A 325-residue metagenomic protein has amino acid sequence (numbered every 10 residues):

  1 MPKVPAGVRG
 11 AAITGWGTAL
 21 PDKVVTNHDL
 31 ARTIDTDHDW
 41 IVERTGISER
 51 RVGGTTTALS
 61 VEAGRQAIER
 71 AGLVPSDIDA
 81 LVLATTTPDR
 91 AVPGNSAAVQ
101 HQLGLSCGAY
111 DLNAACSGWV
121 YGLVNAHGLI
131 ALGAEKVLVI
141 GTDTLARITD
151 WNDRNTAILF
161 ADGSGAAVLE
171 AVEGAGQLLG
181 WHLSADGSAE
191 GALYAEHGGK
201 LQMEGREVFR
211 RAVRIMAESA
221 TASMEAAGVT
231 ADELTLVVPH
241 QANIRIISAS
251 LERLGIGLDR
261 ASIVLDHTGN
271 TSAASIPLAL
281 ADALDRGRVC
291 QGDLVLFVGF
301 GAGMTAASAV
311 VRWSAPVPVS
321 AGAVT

Functional and structural regions predicted by a protein language model:
M1-G53, D153-E218, F300, R312-T325: Condensing-enzyme catalytic core mediating Claisen C-C bond formation in acyl metabolism
G10-I13, A80-V82, K136-V139, L294-G299 (+1 more regions): Short glycine-aspartate micro-motif
I13-G15, I41, A67, L81 (+6 more regions): Conserved small-residue
V24-V25, V92-G94, T149-N152, A306-V310: Short acidic, glycine/serine/threonine-rich loops at helix termini
R32-W40, R90-G104, V139-L145, G191-A195 (+1 more regions): Acidic-glycine-rich active-site phosphate/pyrophosphate-binding loop
T57, V61-G64, I68, T87-P88 (+4 more regions): Claisen-condensing/thiolase-fold acyl-transfer catalytic domains that form or cleave C-C bonds in fatty acid
A63-D79, E218-T235, A283-R288: Phosphate/pyrophosphate-binding loops at sites that engage ATP/ADP/AMP, CoA/4′-phosphopantetheine, polyphosphate
H127, A131-G163: Flexible, glycine-rich active-site loops centered on histidine and acidic residues that chelate a metal or position
